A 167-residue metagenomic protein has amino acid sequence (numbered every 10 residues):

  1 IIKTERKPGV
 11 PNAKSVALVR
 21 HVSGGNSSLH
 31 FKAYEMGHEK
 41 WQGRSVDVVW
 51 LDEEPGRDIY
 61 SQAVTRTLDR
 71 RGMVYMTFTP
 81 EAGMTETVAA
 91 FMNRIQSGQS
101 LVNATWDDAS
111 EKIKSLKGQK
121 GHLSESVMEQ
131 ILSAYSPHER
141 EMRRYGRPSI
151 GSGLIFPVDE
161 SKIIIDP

Functional and structural regions predicted by a protein language model:
I1-E5, V10-N12, K40, D52-P55 (+3 more regions): Catalytic phosphate/metal-binding cores of nucleic-acid and nucleotide-processing enzymes, i.e., regions that mediate
I1-V46: Inter-Walker segment of RecA-like/P-loop motor cores
K7, V22-S23, W41, R70 (+5 more regions): Intrinsically disordered, low-complexity segments enriched in small/polar residues
P8, L18-G24, F91-G98, K162-P167: Short, conserved catalytic or adaptor-binding loops enriched in Gly and charged residues
S27-S28, G98-S100, R140, S152: A generic secondary-structure signal marking the coil-to-beta-strand transition
V48, G56-S136: ASCE P-loop NTPase helicase motor core
E111-P167: ATPase catalytic-site recognition across NTP-hydrolyzing enzymes
